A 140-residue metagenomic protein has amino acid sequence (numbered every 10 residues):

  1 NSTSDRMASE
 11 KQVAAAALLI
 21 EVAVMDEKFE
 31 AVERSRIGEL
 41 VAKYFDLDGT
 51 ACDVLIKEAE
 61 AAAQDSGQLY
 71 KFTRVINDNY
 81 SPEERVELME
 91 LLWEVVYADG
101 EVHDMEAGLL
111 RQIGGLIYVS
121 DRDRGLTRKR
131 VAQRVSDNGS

Functional and structural regions predicted by a protein language model:
N1-E21, M25, E30-S140: Small-residue-enriched hydrophobic alpha-helices in membranes
